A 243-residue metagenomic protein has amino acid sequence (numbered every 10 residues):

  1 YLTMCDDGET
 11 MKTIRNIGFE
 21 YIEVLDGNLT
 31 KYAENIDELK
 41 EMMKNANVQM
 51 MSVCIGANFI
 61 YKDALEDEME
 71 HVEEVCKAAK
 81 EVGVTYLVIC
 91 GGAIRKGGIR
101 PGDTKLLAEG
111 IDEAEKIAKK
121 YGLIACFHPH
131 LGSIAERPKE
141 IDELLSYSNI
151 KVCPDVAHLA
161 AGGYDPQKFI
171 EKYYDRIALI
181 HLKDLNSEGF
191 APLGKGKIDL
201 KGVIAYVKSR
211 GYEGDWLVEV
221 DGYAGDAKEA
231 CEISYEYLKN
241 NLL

Functional and structural regions predicted by a protein language model:
Y1-D6, V24-I36, N58-E68, R95-I99 (+4 more regions): Acidic-and-aromatic substrate-binding clefts and catalytic sites of carbohydrate-active enzymes
Y1-T85, D112, K119, L123 (+4 more regions): N-terminal pre-domain/capping segments
D7-M11, N35-K40, L65, P101-T104 (+3 more regions): Distinct, well-ordered alpha-helical segments
Y21, Y86, L179, G214-D215: Residues at the N-termini of beta-strands
Y21-I22, V53, D112-L200: Acidic/histidine-rich catalytic cores of soluble enzymes
A79-R100: Active-site groove signature of glycoside hydrolases
K96-I111: Active-site cleft segment of glycoside hydrolase catalytic domains centered on the general acid/base Glu
K201-V203, G214-W216: H/E-rich (His + Asp/Glu) clusters that bind or coordinate divalent metals
